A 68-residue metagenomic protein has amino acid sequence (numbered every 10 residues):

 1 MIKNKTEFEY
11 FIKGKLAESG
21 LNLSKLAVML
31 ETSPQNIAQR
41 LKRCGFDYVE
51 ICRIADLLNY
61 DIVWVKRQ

Functional and structural regions predicted by a protein language model:
M1-G20: A short, Lys/Arg-rich alpha-helix, primarily the initiator
K13, A38-Q39, C52: Key DNA-contacting residues within the recognition helix of helix-turn-helix
L16, A27, A55: The alpha-helix within a helix-turn-helix
G20-L21, F46-V49: Residue-level signal for the short linker/turn that defines the boundary of a DNA-recognition helix
G20-Q35: Short alpha-helical DNA-recognition segment
E31-F46: Recognition helix of helix-turn-helix/homeodomain-like DNA-binding domains that insert into the DNA major groove
V49-V63: DNA major-groove recognition helix of helix-turn-helix/homeodomain DNA-binding modules
K66-Q68: Short amphipathic recognition helices of helix-turn-helix/homeodomain-type DNA-binding modules
